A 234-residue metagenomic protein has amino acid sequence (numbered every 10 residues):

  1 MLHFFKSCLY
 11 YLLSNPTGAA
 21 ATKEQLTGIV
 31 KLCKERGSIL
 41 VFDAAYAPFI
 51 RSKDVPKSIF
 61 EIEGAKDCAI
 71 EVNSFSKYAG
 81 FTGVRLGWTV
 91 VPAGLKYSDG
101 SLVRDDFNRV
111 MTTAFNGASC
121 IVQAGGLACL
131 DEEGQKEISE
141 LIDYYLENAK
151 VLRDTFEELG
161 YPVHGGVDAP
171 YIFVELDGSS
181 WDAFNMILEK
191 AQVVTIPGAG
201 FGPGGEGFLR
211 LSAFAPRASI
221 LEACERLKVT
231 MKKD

Functional and structural regions predicted by a protein language model:
M1-D234: PLP-dependent class I/II
